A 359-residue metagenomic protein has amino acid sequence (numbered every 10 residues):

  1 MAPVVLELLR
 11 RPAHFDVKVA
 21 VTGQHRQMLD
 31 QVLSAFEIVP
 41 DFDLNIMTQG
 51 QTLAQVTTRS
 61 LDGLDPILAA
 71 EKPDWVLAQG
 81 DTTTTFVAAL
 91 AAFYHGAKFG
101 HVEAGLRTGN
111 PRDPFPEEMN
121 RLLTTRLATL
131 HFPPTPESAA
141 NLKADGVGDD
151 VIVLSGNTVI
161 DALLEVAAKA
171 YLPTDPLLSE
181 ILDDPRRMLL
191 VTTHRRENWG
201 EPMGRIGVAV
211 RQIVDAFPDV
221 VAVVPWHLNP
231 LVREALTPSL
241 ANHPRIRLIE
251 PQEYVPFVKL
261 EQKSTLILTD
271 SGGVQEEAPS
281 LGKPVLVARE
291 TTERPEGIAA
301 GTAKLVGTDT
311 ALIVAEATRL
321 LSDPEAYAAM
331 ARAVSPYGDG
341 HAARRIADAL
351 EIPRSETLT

Functional and structural regions predicted by a protein language model:
A13-H14, H25, D30-V32, Q51 (+1 more regions): Donor-nucleotide binding loops and adjacent catalytic segments primarily of GT-B fold Leloir glycosyltransferases
A13-R59, G63: Conserved nucleotide-sugar phosphate-binding/catalytic loop shared by glycosyltransferases and other
A20-Q27, L127-E201, R205, V306 (+2 more regions): A nucleotide-sugar donor-handling region in carbohydrate enzymes
A78-Q79, H101, H131, F257-I298: A donor-sugar binding/catalytic signature common to diverse glycosyltransferases and related nucleotide-sugar
H101-F115, T129: A short, histidine- and acid-enriched strand-loop-helix "catalytic/donor-clamping" loop that lines the nucleotide-sugar
E117-L130: Membrane-proximal helix-turn-helix segments that form the acceptor-binding/catalytic region of lipid-linked
R294-R319, A331-G340: Change "using UDP/GDP/dTDP sugars" to "using nucleotide sugars
S322-T359: C-terminal amphipathic helix plus adjacent low-complexity, charged tail appended to glycosyltransferase catalytic
